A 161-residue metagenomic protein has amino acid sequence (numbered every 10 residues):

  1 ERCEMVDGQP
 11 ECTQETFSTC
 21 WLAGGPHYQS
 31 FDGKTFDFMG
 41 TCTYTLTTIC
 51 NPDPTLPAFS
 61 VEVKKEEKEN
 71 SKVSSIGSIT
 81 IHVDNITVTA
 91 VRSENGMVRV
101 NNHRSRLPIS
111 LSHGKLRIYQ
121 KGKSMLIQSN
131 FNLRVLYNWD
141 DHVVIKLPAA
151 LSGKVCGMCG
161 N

Functional and structural regions predicted by a protein language model:
E1-N161: Extracellular/secreted glycoprotein ectodomains characterized by long, lumenal stretches of O-glycosylated
